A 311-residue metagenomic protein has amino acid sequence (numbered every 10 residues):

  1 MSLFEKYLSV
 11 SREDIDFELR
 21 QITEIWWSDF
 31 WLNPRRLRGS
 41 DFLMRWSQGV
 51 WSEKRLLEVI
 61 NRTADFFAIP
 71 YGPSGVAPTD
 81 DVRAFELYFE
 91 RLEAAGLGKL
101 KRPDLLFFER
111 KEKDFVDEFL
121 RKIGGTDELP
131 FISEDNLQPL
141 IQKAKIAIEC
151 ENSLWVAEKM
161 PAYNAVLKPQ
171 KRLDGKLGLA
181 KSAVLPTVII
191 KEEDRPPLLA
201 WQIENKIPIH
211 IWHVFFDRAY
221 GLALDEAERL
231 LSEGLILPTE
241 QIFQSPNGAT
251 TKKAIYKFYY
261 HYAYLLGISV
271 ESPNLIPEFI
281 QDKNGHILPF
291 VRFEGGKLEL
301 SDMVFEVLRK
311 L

Functional and structural regions predicted by a protein language model:
M1-D29, E134-N136, A162-L185, R195-L311: Non-catalytic C-terminal interaction segments of nucleic acid-processing enzymes
M1-K101: Interdomain/boundary linker segments immediately adjacent to catalytic/signaling cores
V50-K54, L185-L198: Well-ordered, non-membrane alpha-helical segments in soluble/globular domains
I60, P103-L129, S133-V184: Conserved catalytic cores of phosphodiester-cleaving nucleases, focusing on short active-site segments
N61, Q142, L199, I203: Anion (oxyanion) recognition and catalysis
A68-Y71, A147-E149, I209-F215: A structural signal for short, well-ordered beta-strand segments and their strand-loop junctions that often border
G75-A77, S153-W155, F216-A219: Short, solvent-exposed loop/turn segments at secondary-structure junctions
F89-G96, I132-Q138, L198-W201: Catalytic micro-motifs at enzyme active sites that drive phosphoryl/nucleotidyl and oxygen chemistry
